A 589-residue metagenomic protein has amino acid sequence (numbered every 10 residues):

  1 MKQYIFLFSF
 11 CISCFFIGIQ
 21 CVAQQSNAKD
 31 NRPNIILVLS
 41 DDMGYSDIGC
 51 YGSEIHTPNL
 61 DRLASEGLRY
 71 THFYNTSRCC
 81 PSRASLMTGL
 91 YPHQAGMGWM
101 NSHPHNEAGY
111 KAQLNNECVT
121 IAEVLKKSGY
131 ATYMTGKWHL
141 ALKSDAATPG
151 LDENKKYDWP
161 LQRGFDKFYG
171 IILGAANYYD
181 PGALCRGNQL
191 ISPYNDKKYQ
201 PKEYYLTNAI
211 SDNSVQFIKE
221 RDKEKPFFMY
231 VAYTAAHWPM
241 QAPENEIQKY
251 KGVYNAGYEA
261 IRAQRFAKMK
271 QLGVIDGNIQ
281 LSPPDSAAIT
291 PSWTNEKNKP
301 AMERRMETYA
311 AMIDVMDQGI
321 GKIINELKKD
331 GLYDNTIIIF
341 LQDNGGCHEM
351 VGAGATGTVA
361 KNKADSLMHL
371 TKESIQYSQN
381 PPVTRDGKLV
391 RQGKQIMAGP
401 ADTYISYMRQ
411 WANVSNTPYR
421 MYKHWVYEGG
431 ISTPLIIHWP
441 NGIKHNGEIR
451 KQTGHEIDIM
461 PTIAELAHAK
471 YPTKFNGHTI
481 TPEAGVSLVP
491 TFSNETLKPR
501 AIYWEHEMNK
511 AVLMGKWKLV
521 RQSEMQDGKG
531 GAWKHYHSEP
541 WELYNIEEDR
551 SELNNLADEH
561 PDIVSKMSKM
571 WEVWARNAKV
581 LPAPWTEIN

Functional and structural regions predicted by a protein language model:
K2, F6-F8, I12, I19-E542 (+2 more regions): Formylglycine-dependent sulfatase
